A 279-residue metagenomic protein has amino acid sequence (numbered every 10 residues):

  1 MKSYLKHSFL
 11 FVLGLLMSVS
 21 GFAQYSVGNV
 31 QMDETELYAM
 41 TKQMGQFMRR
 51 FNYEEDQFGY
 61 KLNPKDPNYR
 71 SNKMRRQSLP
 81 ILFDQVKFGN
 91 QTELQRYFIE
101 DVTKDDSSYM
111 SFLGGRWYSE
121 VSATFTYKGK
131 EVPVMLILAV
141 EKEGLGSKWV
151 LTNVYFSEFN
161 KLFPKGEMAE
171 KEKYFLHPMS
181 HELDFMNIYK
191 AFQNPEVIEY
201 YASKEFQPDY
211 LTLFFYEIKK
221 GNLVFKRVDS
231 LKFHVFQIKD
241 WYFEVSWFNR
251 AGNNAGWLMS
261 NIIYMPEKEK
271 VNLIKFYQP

Functional and structural regions predicted by a protein language model:
M1-E36: Bacterial Sec-dependent N-terminal signal peptides
Y25-L94, L162-I218: Core segments of small alpha/beta cavity-forming domains
M32-M44, M48-R49, Y53, G114-K165: Long, acidic/polar, low-complexity amphipathic helices and coiled-coil-like
K61-G146: Short N-terminal edge-element motif at the start of the domain
M110-F112, V224-K226, F248: Short, exposed beta-strand/loop patches in secreted or surface proteins that constitute
E131-E196, D229-P279: Short beta-strand edge/turn micro-motifs at domain boundaries
T212-V228, H234-Q237: Long terminal regulatory regions of eukaryotic proteins
